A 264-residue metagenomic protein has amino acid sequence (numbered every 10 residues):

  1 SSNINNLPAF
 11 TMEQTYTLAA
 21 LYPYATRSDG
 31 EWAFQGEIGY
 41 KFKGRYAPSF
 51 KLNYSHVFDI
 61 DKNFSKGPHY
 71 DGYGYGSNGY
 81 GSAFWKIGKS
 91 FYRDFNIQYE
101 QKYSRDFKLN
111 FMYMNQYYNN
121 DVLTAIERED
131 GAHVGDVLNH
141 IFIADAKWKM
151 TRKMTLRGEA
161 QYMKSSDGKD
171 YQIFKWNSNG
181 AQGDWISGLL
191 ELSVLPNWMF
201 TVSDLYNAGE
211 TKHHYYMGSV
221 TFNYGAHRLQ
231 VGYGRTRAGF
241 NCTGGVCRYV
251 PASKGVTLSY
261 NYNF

Functional and structural regions predicted by a protein language model:
S1-F264: Exposed, low-structure sequence patches enriched in small/polar residues
